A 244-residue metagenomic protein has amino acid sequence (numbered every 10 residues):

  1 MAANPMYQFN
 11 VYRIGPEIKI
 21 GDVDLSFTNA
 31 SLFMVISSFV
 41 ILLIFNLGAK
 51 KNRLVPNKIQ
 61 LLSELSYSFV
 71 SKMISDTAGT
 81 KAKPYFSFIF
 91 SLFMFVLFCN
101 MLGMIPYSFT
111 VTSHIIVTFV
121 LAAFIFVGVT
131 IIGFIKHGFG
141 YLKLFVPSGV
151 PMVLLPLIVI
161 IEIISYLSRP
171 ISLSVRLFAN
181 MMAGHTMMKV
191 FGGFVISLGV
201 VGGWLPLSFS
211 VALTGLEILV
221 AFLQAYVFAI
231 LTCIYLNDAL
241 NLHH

Functional and structural regions predicted by a protein language model:
M1-H244: Selective transmembrane helix interface/packing segments
